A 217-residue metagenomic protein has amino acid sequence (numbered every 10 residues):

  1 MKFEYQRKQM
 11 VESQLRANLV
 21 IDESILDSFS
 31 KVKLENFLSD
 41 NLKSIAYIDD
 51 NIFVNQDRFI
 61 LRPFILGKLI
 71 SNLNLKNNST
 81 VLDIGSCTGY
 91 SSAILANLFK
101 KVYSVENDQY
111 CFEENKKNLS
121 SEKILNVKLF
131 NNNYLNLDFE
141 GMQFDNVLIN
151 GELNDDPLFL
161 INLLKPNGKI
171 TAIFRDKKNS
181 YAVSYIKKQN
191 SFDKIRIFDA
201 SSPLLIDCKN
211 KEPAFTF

Functional and structural regions predicted by a protein language model:
M1-N41: N-terminal auxiliary segments of SAM/dcSAM-dependent transferases
R7-K8, L66, S92, A182: A general structural signal for well-ordered alpha-helical segments in protein cores
L19-V20, E35-L42, I52-I70, N74-L75: Conserved SAM-binding loop and adjacent beta-strand
L34-F37, I124, K169, S202: Generic structural signal for secondary-structure transition and capping sites
K43-V54, K169-A172, N179: Short, surface-exposed polybasic-and-hydrophobic patches located at secondary-structure transitions
N74-R196: Conserved nucleotide-cofactor-binding alpha/beta core module
A182-K188, K194-F217: Substrate-binding/catalytic lobe of Class I Rossmann-like enzymes that use SAM or dcSAM, i.e., the mid-to-C-terminal
